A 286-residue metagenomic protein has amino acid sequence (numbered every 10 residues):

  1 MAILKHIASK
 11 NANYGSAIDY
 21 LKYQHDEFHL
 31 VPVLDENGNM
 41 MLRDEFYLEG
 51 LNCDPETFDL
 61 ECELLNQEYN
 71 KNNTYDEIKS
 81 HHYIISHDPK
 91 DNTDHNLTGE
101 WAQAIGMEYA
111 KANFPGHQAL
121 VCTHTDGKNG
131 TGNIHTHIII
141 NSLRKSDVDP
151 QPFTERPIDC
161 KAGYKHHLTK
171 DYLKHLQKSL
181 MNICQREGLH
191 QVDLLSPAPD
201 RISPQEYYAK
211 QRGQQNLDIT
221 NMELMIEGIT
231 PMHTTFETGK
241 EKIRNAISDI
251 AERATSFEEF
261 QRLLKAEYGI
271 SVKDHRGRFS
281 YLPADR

Functional and structural regions predicted by a protein language model:
M1-R286: N-terminal nicking endonuclease/strand-transfer module with a His-rich metal-binding environment and a catalytic Tyr
